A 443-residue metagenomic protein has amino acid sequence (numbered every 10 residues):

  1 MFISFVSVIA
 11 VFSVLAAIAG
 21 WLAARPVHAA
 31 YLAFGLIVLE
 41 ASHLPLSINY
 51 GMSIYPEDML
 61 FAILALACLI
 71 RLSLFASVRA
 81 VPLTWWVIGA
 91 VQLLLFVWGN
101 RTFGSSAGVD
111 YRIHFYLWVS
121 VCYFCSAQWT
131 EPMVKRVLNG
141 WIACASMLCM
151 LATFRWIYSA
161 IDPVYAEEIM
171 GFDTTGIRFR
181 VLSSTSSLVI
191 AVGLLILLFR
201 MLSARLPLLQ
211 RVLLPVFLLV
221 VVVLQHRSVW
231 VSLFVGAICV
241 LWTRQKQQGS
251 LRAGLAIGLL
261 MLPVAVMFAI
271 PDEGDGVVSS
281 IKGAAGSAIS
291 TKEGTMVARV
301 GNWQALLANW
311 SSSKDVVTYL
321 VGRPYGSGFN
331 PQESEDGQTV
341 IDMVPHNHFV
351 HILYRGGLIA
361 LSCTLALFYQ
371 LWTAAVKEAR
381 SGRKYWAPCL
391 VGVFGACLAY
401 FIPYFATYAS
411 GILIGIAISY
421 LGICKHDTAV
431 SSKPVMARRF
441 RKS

Functional and structural regions predicted by a protein language model:
M1-R71, Q92-G99: N-terminal signal-anchor transmembrane segment
F2-V8, L46-S53, A107-V109, R180-L188 (+4 more regions): Helix-loop-helix junctions and helix-breaking kinks within/between transmembrane helices of multi-pass membrane
A16-A19, K135-P163, F179-R244: Alpha-helical transmembrane segments of multi-pass inner-membrane proteins
P56-A65, A80-V97, T102-A127, G140-A145 (+1 more regions): Aromatic-anchored transmembrane helix interface
S146, R355-A396: Hydrophobic transmembrane alpha-helices and their immediate junctions
F154, R244-T291, S311-S313: A membrane-periplasm/extracellular boundary helix in multi-pass inner-membrane enzymes that assemble envelope glycans
L195-L198, P388-S443: Transmembrane alpha-helices of multi-pass inner-membrane enzymes
E293-G356, A375-A379: Long extracytoplasmic/lumenal interhelical loops at the membrane interface of multi-pass membrane proteins
